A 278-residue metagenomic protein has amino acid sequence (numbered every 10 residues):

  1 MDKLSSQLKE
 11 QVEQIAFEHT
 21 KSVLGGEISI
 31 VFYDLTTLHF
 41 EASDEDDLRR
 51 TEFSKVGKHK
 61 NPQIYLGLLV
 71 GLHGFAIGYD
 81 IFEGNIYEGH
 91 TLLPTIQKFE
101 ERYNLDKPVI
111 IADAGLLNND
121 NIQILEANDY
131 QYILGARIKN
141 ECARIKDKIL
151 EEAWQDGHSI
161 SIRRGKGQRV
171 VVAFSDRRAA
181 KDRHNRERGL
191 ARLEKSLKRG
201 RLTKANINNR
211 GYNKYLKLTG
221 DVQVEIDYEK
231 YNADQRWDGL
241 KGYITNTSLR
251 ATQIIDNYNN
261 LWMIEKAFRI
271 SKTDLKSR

Functional and structural regions predicted by a protein language model:
M1-R278: Anion-binding and metal-coordination hotspots
